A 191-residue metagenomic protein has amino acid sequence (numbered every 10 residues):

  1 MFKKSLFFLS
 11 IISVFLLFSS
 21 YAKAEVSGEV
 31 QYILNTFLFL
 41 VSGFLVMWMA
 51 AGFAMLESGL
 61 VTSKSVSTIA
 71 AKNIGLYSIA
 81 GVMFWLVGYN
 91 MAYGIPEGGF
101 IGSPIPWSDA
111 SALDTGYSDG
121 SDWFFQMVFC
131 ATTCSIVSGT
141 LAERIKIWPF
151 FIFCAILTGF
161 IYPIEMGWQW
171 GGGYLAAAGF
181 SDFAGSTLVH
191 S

Functional and structural regions predicted by a protein language model:
F2-S191: Hydrophobic alpha-helical transmembrane bundles of multi-pass membrane proteins
